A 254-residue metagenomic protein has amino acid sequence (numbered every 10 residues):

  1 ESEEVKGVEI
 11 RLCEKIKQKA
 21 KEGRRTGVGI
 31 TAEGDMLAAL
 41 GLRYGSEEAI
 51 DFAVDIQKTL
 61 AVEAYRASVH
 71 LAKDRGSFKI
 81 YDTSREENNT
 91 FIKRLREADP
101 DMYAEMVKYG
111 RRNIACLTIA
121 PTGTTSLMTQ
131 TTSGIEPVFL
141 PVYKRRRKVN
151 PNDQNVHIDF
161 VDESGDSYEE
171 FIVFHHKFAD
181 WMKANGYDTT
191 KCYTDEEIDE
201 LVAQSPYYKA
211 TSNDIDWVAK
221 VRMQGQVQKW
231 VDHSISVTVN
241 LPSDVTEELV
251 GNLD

Functional and structural regions predicted by a protein language model:
E1-K17, K21, R43-T122, Q130 (+1 more regions): Internal maturation/activation junctions in enzymes
E1-K6, E105-R112, L117-D254: Catalytic alpha/beta core of large soluble enzyme barrels
Q18-K21, R25, I56, I215 (+1 more regions): Conserved aromatic-histidine-acidic binding/catalytic patches
R24-A39, K58, T124-L127: Contiguous, well-ordered alpha-helical segments that form the cores/surfaces of helical PPI scaffolds
T26-A32, G76, N113, G134: Glycine-centered flexibility motif
G27-I30, K58, V62, P100 (+2 more regions): Electropositive phosphate-/nucleotide-binding environments in soluble metabolic enzymes
I30-A38, V54, V62-V69, H175-D180 (+2 more regions): Predominant activation on well-ordered alpha-helical scaffold segments within soluble catalytic domains
G34-M36, E48, Q130, P141: Residue-level recognition of conserved structural "scaffold" positions that shape functional pockets and channels
